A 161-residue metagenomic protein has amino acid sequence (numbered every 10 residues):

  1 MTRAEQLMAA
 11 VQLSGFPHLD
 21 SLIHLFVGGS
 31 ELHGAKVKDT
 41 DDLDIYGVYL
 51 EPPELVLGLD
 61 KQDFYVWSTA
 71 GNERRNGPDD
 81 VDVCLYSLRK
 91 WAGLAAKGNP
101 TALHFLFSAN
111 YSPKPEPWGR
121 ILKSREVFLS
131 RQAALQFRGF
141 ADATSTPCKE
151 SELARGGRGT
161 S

Functional and structural regions predicted by a protein language model:
M1-V11, P17: N-terminal regions immediately upstream of nucleotidyltransferase
E5, D20, E31, E51-E54 (+4 more regions): Glutamate identity and glutamate-enriched acidic tracts
L7-Q12, G28-S30, N76-D80: Sparse, context-dependent recognition of short Cys/His-centered cofactor- or disulfide-binding micro-motifs
Q12-D60: Active-site nucleotide-donor binding segment shared across nucleotidyl transfer reactions
S68-S161: Conserved NTP/Mg2+-binding pocket subregion across the NTase superfamily
